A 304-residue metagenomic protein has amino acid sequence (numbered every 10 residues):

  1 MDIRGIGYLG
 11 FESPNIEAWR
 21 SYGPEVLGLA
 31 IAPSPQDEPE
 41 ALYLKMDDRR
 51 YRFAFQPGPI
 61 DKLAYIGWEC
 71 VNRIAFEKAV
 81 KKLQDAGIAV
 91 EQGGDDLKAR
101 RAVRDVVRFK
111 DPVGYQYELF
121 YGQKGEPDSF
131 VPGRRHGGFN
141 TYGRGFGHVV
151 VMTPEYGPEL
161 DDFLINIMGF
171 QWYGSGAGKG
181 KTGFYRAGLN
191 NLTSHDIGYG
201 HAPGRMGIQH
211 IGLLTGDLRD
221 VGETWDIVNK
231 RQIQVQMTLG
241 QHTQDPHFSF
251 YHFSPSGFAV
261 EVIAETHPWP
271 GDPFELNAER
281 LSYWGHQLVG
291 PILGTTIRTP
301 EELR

Functional and structural regions predicted by a protein language model:
M1-E17, L63-I66, K124-P158, Q171 (+3 more regions): N-terminal beta-strand motif that seeds the catalytic metal site of vicinal oxygen chelate
M1-Y51, V151-S194: Core segments of cupin and vicinal oxygen chelate
G5-P14, G58-Q84, D105-K110, G145-E155 (+2 more regions): Vicinal oxygen chelate
W19-P24, L83, G114, E159-I165 (+3 more regions): Conserved active-site tyrosine of GNAT-family acetyltransferases
P35-Q36, E40-V71, G94-D96: Conserved donor-binding loop and adjoining core beta-sheet/short helix segment in diverse acyl/aminoacyl transferases
R49-A54, G114-Y117, N191-D196, G257-A259: Short, charged/polar, Gly/Pro-enriched secondary-structure boundary elements
Q84-G145, G183-R186, Q232-R304: Vicinal oxygen chelate
A177, T182-T243: A compositional/structural signature marking long, glycine- and acidic/polar-rich segments with frequent tryptophans
